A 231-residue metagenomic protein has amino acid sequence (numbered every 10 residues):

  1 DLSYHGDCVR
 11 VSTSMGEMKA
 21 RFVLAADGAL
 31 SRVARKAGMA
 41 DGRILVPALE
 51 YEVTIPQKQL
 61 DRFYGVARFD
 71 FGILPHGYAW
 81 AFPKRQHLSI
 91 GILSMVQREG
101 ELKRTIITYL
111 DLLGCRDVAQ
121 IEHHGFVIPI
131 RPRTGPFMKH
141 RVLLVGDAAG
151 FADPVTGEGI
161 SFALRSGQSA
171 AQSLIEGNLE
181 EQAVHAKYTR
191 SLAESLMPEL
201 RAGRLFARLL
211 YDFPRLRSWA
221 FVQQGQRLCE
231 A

Functional and structural regions predicted by a protein language model:
D1, E17, R98-L174, Q182: FAD/FMN-dependent oxidoreductases across multiple families
D1-V9: A conserved short coil-to-beta-strand element within the FAD-binding core of flavoproteins
V9-V11, L88: Hydrophobic residues embedded in beta-strands of well-ordered beta-sheets
S12-G16, K84: Short strand-coil-strand connectors
S14, F22-V23, L93, R133: Surface loops and adjacent helix of pleckstrin homology
M18-A29, V142: Short hydrophobic core segments
L30-I107: Conserved FAD-binding catalytic core of PHBH/FMO-like flavoproteins
Q172-A231: C-terminal helical "tail/cap" subdomain of flavin- and related membrane-associated enzymes
